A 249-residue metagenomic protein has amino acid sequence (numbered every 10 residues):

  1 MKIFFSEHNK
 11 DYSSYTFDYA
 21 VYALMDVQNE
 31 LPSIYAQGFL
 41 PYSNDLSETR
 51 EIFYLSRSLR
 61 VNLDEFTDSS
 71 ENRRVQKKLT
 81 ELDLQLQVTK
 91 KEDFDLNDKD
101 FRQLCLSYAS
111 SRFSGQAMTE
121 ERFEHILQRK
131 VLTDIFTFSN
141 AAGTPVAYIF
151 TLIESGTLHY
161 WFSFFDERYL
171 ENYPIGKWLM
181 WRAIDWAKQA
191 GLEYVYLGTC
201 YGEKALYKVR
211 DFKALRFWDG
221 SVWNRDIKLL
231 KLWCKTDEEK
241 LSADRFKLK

Functional and structural regions predicted by a protein language model:
M1-Q87, L197-K249: Terminal substrate-recognition subdomain of acyl/acetyltransferases
S6-N9, T16-A20, D26, K99-L104 (+3 more regions): Generic detector of short, locally flexible boundary/turn motifs and exposed helical patches
Y12-T16, Q87, C105-Y108, E120 (+2 more regions): Generic, low-specificity signal for short hydrophobic/alpha-helical stretches with a mild N-terminal bias, encompassing
A20-S33, L132-T133, N140, P145-D219: Acyl-donor binding region in acyl/amide transferases
I34, Y108-R112, A187: Hydrophobic, Leu/Ile/Phe/Ala-enriched alpha-helical segments that form helix-helix packing faces
L40, D45-T49, E81-N172, G202: A conserved beta-strand-loop-helix scaffold within acyl/acetyltransferase catalytic domains
